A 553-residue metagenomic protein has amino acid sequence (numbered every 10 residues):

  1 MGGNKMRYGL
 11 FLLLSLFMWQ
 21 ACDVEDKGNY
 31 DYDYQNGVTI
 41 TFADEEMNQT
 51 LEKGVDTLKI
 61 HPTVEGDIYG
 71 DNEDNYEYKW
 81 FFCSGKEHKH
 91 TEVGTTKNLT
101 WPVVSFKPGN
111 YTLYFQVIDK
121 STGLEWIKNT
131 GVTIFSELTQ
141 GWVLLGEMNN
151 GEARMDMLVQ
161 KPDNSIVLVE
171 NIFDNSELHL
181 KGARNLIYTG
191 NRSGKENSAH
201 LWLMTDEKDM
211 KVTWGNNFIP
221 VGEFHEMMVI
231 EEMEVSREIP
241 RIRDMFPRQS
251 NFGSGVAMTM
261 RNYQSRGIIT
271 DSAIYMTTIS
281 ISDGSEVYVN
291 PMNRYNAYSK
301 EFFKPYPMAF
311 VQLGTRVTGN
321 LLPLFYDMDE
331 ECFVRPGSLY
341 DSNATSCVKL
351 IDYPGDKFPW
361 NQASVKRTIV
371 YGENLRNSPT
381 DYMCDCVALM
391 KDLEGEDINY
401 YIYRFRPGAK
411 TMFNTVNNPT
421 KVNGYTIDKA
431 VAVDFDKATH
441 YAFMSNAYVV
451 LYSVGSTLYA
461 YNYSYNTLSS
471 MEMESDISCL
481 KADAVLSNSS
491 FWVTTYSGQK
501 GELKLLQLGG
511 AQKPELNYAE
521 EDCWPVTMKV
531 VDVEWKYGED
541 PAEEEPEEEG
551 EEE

Functional and structural regions predicted by a protein language model:
K5-L12: Sec-dependent signal peptide recognition, specifically the positively charged N-region followed immediately by
M18-A21: C-terminal motif of bacterial Sec signal peptides marking the signal peptidase cleavage site
D23-N171, A484, Y496-E553: Acidic/polar, low-complexity intrinsically disordered N-terminal segments immediately downstream of a Sec signal
G141-V143, K195-L203, C386-V387, N446-V450 (+1 more regions): Acidic/hydrophobic-patterned starts of short beta strands in beta-sheet-rich repeat architectures
W142-W214, F218, E521: Conserved, compact domain cores that house catalytic/ligand-binding motifs in diverse enzymes and effector modules
N171-N175, K195-A432, T467, K513-W524 (+1 more regions): Preference for solvent-exposed, low-hydrophobicity sequence contexts
L178-R184, D356-G372, N423-D436, E472-L486 (+1 more regions): Repeat-based blade/solenoid architectures
N361, C384, G395-G501: Intrinsically disordered, low-complexity segments enriched in Gly and acidic/Ser/Thr residues that form flexible
